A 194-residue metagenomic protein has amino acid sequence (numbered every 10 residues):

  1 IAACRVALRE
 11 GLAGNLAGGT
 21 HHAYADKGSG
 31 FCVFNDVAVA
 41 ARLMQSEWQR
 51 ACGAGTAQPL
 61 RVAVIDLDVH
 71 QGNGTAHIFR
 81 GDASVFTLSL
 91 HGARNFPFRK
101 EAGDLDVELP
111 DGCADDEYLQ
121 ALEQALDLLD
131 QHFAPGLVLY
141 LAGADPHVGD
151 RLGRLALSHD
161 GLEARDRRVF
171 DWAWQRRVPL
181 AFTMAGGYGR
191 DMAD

Functional and structural regions predicted by a protein language model:
I1-D194: A general "terminal functional-core" signal
